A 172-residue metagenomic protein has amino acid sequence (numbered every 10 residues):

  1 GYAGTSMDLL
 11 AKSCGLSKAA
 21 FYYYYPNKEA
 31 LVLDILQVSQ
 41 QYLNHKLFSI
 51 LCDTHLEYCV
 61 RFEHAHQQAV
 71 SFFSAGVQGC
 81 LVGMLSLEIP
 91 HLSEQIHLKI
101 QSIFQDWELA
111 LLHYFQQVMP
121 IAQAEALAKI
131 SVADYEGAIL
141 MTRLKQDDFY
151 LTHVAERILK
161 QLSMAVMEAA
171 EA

Functional and structural regions predicted by a protein language model:
Y2-A30, D34: Helix-turn-helix
A3-G4, F48, Q117-E125: Short, charged helix-capping/linker segments at alpha-helix termini
M7, V32, F62, G79-G83 (+1 more regions): A general structural signal for well-ordered alpha-helical segments in protein cores
D34, F48-V77, A128-S131: Hydrophobic alpha-helical connector segments
Q41-N44, V60, H64, L92-V118 (+2 more regions): Amphipathic alpha-helical packing segments from all-alpha helical-bundle domains
V60-R61, S74-Q95: Amphipathic alpha-helical segments used for helix-helix packing
F72, V132-Y150, Q161-E168: Amphipathic C-terminal alpha-helical segment
